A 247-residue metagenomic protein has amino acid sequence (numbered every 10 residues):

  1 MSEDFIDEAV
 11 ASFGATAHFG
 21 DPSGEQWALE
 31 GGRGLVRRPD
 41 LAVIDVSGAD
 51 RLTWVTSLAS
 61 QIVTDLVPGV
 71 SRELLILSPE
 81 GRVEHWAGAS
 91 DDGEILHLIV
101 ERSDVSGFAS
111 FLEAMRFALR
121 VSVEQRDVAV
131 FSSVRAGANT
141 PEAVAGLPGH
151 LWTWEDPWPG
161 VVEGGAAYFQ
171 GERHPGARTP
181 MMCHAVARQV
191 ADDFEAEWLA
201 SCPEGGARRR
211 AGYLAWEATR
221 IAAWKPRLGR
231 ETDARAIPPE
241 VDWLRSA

Functional and structural regions predicted by a protein language model:
M1-A247: Basic, glycine/lysine-rich polyanion-binding surfaces/domains
